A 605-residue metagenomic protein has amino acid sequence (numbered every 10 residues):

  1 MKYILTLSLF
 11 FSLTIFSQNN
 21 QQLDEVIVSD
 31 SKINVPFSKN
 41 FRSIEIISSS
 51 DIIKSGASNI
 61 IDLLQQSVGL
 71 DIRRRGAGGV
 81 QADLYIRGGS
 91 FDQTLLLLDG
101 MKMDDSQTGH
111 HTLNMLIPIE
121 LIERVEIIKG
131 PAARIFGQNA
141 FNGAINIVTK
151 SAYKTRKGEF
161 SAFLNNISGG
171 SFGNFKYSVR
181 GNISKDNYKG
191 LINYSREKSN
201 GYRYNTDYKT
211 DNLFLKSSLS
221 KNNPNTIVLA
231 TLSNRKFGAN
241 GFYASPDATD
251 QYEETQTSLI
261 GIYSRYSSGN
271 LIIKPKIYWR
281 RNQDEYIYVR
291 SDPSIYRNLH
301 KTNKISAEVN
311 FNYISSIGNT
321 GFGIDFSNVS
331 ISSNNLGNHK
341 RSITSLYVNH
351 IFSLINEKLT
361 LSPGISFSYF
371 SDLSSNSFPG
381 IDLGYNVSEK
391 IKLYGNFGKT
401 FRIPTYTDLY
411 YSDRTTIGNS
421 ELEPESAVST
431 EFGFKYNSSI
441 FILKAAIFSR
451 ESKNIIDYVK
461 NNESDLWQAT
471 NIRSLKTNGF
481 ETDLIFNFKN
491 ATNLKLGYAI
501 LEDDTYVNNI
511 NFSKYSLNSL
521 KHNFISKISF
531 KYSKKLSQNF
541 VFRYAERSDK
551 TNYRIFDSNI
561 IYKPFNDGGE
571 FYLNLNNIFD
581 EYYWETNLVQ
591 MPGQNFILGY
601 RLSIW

Functional and structural regions predicted by a protein language model:
T6, R180-N182, S218-K221, G395 (+3 more regions): Conserved C-terminal beta-signal and adjacent last beta-strands/turns of outer-membrane beta-barrel proteins
E25-I53, D83: N-terminal periplasmic "start-of-domain" segments of outer-membrane beta-barrel proteins
I61, Q65-M101, D105: Extracytoplasmic beta-strand/coil segments of soluble accessory domains associated with Gram-negative outer-membrane
D83, K102-K129: Short acidic/polar hinge/loop motifs at secondary-structure boundaries that mediate gating or recognition
L121-E123, R134-L213, N223-P224: Outer-membrane beta-barrel translocator/receptor signature
S199-T210, S220-K304: Flexible loop and strand-edge segments within Gram-negative outer membrane beta-barrel domains
A244-S267, K392, N396-K453, K460-N487 (+2 more regions): Outer-membrane beta-barrel signature, preferentially recognizing the C-terminal barrel domain of Gram-negative
S316-I317, G321, S353-I355, L359 (+2 more regions): Gram-negative outer-membrane beta-barrel transporters
